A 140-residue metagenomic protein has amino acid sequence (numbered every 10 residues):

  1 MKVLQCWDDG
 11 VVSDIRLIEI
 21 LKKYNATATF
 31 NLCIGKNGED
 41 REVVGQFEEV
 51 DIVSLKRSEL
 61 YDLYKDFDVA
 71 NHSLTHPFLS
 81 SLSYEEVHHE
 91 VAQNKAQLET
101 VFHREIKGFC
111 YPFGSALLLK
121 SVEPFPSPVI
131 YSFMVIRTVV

Functional and structural regions predicted by a protein language model:
M1-G10, V44-V50, H76-S83, P112-G114: The substrate-binding groove and active-site-proximal loops of carbohydrate-active enzymes, especially glycoside
K2-L4, T27-T29, D66-A70, I106-G108 (+1 more regions): Structural preference for beta-strand elements that scaffold enzyme active sites
D8, L21, F30, H72 (+3 more regions): Conserved, mostly hydrophobic/aromatic
S13-R16, H76-V140: Catalytic domains of cell-wall/extracellular-matrix polysaccharide-remodeling enzymes, centered on de-N-acetylation
I15-K36: A short alpha/beta connector and helix-capping loop motif
I18-N25, E49-N71, L98-T100, V129-I130: Acidic (Asp/Glu)-rich catalytic clusters
L21, E39-V43, L82: Short, charged, surface-exposed secondary-structure boundary motifs
E39-D51, A116-F125: Short, flexible/disordered intra-domain loops and linkers
